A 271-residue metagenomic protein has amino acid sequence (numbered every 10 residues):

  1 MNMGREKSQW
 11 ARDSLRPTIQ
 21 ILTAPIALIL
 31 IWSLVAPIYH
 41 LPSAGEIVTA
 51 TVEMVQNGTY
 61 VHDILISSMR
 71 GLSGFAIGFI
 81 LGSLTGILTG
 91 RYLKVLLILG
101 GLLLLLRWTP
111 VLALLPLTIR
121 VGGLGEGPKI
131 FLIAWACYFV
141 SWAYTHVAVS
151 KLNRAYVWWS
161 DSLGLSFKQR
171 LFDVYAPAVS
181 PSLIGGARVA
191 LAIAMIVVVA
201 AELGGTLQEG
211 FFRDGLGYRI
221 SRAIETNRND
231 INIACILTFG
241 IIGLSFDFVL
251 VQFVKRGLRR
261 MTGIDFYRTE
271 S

Functional and structural regions predicted by a protein language model:
E6-R12, V35-A76: Periplasmic/extracellular loop-to-transmembrane helix junction in inner-membrane transport proteins
R12-P37: N-terminal signal-anchor transmembrane alpha helix
Q20-I21, D63-R70, R120-S141, I231-C235: Loop-to-helix entry region at the N-terminal start of transmembrane alpha-helices in multi-pass membrane transporters
D63-I66, R70, G74, A155 (+6 more regions): Start (N-cap) of specific transmembrane helices in multi-pass transporter permeases
S73-L103: Transmembrane-helix boundary motif in ABC transporter permease subunits
L93, I184, N229-S271: C-terminal transmembrane helix and the adjacent membrane-cytosol boundary/short C-terminal tail of inner/organellar
G125-A190: Membrane-cytosol interface at the C-terminal ends of specific transmembrane alpha-helices in multi-pass membrane
I133, G186-I241: Non-cytoplasmic
